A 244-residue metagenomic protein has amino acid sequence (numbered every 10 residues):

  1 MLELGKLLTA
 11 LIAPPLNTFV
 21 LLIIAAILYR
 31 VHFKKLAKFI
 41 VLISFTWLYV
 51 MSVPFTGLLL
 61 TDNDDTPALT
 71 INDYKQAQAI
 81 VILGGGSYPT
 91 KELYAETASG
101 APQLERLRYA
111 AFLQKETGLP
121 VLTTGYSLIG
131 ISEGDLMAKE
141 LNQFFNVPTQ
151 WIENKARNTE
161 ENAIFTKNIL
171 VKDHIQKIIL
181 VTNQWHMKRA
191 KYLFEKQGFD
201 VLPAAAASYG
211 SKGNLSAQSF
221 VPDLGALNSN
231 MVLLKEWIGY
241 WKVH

Functional and structural regions predicted by a protein language model:
M1-G5, G118, H174, H244: Short, Lys/Arg-enriched, disordered terminal segments
M1-Y29: Membrane-embedded alpha-helical segments of integral membrane proteins
E3-L8, T56, L60-D64, N230 (+1 more regions): Hydrophobic alpha-helical segments of integral membrane proteins, encompassing both true transmembrane helices
L11-P14, L36-I43: Alpha-helical transmembrane segments
I23-I24, Y49, W241: Hydrophobic residues within the alpha-helical transmembrane core of Major Facilitator Superfamily
Y29-A37: Membrane-interface helix-boundary motifs at transmembrane edges
F39-P54: Hydrophobic membrane-insertion alpha-helices, especially the h-region of bacterial N-terminal signal peptides
V50-A226, N230: A structural signal for short, hydrophobic/glycine-enriched beta-strand patches
